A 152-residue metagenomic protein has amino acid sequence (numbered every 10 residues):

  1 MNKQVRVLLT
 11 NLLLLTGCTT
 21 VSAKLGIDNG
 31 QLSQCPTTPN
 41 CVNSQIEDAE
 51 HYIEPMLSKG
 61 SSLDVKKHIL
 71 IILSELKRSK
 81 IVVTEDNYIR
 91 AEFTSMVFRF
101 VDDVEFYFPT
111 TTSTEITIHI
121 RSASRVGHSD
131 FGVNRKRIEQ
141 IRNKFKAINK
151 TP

Functional and structural regions predicted by a protein language model:
M1-C18: Sec-dependent bacterial lipoprotein signal peptides
T19-P152: Ser/Thr-rich, low-complexity intrinsically disordered terminal regions
